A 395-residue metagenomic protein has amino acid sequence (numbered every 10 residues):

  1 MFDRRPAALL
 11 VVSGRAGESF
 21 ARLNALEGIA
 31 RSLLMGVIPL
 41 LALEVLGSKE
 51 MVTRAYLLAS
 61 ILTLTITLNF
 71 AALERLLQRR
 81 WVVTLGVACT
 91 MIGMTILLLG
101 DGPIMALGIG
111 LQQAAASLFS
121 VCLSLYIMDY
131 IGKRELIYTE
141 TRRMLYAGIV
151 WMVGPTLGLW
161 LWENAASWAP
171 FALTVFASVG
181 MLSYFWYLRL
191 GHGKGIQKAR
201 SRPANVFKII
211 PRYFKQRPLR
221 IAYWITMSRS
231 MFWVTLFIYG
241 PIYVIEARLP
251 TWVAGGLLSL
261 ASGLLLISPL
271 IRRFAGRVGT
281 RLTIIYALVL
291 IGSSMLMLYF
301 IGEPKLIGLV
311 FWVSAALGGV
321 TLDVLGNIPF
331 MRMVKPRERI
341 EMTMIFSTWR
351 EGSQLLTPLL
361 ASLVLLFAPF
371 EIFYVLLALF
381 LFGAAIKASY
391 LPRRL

Functional and structural regions predicted by a protein language model:
R4-I61, R217-L258: Helix-loop boundary and gating motifs at the non-cytosolic
A25, I104-F119, M227, L306-T321: Hydrophobic core of transmembrane alpha-helices in multi-pass small-molecule transporters, especially MFS/SLC-type
I38, L118-I131, T321-V334: Intracellular juxtamembrane helix-capping segments at the cytosolic ends of symmetry-related transmembrane helices
I66-Q78, W162, I267-T280, L365: Helix-to-loop junctions at the C-terminal end of transmembrane segments in multipass secondary transporters
W81-I96, V175, L282-M297, A378: Structural signature of the two symmetry-related core transmembrane helices
Q112-A147: Cytoplasmic helix-loop-helix junction between adjacent transmembrane helices in 12-TM secondary transporters
R281-G326: C-terminal transmembrane helical hairpin of 12-TM major facilitator-type secondary transporters
R337-L366: A late C-terminal transmembrane helix in Major Facilitator Superfamily
